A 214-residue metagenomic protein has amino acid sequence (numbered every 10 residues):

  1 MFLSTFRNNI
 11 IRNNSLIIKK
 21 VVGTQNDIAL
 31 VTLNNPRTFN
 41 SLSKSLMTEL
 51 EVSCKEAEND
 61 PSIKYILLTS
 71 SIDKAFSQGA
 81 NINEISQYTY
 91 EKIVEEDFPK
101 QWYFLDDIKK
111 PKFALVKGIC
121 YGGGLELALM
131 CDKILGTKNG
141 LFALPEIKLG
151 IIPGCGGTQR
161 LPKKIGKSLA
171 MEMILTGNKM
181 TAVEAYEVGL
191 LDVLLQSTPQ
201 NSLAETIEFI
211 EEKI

Functional and structural regions predicted by a protein language model:
M1-N34, P61-L67: Short beta-strand/loop segment at the start of cytosolic alpha/beta domains
I28-N34, S45-Y88, L105-L115, T137-L141: A structural preference for short, pocket-lining loop segments at secondary-structure junctions
L68, N81, L127-L129, A185: Hydrophobic/aromatic residues within transmembrane alpha-helices of multi-pass small-molecule transporters
S71, Y103-L149, P153: Glycine-rich beta-to-alpha active-site loop
Q78-A80, L161, L169-N178: Short helix- or helix-capping micro-motifs that position conserved polar/aromatic residues at function-defining sites
S86-P99: A short acidic, glycine-rich active-site loop that binds or catalyzes chemistry on phosphate/adenosine moieties
K133, E172, T176-N178, E184 (+1 more regions): Well-ordered beta-strand positions
L135-G140, A182, L191-I214: C-terminal long alpha-helix characteristic of the crotonase
